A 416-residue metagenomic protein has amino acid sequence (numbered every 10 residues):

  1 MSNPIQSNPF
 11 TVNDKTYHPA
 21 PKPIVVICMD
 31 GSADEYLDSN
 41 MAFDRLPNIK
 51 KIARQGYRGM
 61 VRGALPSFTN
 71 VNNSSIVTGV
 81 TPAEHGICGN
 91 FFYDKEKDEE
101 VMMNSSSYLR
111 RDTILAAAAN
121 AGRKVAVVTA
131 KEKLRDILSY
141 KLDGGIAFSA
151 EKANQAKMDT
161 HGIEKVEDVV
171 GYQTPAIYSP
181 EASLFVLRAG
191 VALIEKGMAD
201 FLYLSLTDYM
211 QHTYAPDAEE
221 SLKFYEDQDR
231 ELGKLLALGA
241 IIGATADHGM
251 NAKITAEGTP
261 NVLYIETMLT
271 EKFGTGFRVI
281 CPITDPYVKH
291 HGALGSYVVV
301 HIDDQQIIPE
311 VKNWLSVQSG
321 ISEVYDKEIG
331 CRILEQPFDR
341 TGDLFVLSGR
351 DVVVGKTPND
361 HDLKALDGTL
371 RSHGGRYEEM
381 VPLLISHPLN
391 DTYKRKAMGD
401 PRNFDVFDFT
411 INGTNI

Functional and structural regions predicted by a protein language model:
S2-Y57: Active-site-proximal N-terminal segment of extracellular/periplasmic enzymes that hydrolyze or transfer
P4-I5, G79-A215, S221, H290 (+6 more regions): His/Asp/Glu-rich, glycine-adjacent segments that coordinate divalent cations and/or stabilize oxyanion chemistry on
V26, N48, F224-M268, V346: Metal-dependent active-site segment of extracytoplasmic phospho-/sulfohydrolases and closely related
D34-Y36, T69, K133-S139, M210-Y214 (+3 more regions): Short catalytic/ligand-binding loop motif for oxyanion handling, primarily in non-cytosolic enzymes, centered on
D38-G79, A126: Short, structured active-site-proximal loop/turn typified by the sulfatase FGly-forming signature C/S-X-P-X-R
A53, A118-N120, L236-A237: Anion (oxyanion) recognition and catalysis
G249-H301: Acidic/histidine-rich catalytic neighborhood
P282-I416: Active-site neighborhoods of enzymes that stabilize oxyanions during catalysis
